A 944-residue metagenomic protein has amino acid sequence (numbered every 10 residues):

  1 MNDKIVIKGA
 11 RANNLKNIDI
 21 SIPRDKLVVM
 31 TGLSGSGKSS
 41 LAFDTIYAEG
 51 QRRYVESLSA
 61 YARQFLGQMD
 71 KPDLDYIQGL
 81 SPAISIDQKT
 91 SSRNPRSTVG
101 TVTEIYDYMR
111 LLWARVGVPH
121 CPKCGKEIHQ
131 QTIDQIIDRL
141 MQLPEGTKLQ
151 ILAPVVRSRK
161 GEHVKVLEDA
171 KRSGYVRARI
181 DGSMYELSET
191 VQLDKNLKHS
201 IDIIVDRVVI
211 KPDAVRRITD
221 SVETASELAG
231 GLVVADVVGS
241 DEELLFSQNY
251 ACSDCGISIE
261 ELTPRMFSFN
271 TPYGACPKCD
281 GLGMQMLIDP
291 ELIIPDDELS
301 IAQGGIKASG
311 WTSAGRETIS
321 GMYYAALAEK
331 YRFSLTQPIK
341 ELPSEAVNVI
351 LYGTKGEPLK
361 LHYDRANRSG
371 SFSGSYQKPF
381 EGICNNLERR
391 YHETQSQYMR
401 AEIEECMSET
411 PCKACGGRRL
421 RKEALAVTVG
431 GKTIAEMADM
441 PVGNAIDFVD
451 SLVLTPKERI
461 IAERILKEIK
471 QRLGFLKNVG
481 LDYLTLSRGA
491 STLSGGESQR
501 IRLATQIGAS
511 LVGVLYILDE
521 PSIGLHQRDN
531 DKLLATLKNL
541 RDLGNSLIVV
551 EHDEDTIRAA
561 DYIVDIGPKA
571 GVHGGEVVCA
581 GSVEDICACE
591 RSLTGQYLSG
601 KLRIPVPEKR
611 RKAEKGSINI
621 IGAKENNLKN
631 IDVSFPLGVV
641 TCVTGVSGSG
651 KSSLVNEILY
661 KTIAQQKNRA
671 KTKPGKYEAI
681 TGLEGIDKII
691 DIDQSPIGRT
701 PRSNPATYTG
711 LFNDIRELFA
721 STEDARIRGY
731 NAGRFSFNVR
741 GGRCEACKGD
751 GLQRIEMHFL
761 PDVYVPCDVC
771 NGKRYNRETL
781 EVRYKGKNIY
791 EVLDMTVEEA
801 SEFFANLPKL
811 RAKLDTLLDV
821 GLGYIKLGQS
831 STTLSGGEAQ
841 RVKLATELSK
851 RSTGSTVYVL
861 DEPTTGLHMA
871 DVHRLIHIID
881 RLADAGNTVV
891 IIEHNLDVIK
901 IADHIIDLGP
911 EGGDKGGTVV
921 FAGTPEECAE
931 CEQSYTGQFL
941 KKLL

Functional and structural regions predicted by a protein language model:
M1-L944: Conserved phosphate-binding elements of NTP-dependent enzyme cores
